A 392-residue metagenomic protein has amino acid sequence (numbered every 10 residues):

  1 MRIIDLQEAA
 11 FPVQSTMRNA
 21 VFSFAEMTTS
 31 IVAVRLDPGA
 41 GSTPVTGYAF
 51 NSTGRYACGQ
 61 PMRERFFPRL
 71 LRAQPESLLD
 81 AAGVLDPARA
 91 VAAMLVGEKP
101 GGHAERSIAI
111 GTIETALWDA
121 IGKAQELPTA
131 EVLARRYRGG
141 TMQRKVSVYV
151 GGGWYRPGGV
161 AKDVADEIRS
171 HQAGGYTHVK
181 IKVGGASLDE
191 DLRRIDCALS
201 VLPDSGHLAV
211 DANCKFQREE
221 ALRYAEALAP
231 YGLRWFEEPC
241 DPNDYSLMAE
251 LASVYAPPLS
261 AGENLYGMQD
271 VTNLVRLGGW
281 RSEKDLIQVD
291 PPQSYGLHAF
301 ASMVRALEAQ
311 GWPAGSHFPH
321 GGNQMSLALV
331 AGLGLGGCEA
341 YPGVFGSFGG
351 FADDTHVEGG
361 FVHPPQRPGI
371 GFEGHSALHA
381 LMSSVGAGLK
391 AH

Functional and structural regions predicted by a protein language model:
M1-D5, K123, L127-V146, V362: N-terminal amphipathic alpha-helix/helix-capping segment at the start of soluble metabolic enzymes
M1-G59, R65, F348: Structured beta-strand/loop patches that form or line metal/cofactor-binding pockets in enzymes
V32, P44, I113, E126 (+7 more regions): Conserved, mostly hydrophobic/aromatic
A33-R35, H356, H363, E373: Short, well-ordered beta-strand micro-motif
R35-Q125: Metal- or metallocofactor-binding catalytic centers and their adjacent structured scaffolds across diverse enzyme
V132-Y255: Metal-dependent enolase-superfamily TIM-barrel catalytic cores that perform enediolate-based chemistry
N243-P368: Shared catalytic-loop signature of beta/alpha-barrel
G369-H392: Extended hydrophobic packing segments that form well-structured cores
